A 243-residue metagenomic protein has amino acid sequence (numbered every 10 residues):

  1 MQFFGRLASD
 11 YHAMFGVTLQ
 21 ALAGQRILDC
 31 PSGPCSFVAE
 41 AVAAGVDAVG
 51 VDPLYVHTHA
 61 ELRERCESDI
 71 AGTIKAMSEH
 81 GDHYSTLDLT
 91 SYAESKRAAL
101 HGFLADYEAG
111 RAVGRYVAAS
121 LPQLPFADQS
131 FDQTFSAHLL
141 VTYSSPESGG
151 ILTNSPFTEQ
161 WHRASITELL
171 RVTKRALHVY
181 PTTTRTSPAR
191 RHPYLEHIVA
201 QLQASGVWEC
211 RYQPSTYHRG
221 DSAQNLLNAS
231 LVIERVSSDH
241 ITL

Functional and structural regions predicted by a protein language model:
M1-G24, S36, E40-A44, V56-E67: Class I SAM-dependent methyltransferase Rossmann-like catalytic core, especially the SAM/SAH-binding loop
L28-P31, D52: Conserved S-adenosyl-L-methionine
A43, D47-G114: Class I S-adenosyl-L-methionine-dependent methyltransferase module
A119-F135: A short acidic, Gly/Pro-enriched loop at the edge of an enzyme's catalytic core that lines a small-molecule cofactor
A137-T142: Residues lining the SAM
Y143-E168: A short, conserved alpha-helix within the catalytic core of class I
S165-I166, T173-T183: Conserved beta-strand signature within the Rossmann-like core of class I S-adenosyl-L-methionine
R185-L243: Class I S-adenosyl-L-methionine
